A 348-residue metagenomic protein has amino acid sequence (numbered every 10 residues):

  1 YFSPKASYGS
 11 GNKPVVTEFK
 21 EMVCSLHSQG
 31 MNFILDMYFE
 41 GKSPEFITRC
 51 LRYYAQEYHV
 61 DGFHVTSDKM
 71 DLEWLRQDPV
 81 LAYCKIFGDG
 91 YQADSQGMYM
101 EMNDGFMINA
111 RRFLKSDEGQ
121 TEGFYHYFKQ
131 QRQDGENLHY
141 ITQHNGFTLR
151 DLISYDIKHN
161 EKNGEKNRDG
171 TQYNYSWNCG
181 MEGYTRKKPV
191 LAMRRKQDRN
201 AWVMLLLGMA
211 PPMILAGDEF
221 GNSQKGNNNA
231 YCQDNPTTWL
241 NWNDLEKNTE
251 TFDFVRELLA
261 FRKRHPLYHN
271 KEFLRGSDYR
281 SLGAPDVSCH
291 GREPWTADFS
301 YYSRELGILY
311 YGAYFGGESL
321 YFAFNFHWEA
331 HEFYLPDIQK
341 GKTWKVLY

Functional and structural regions predicted by a protein language model:
Y1-N32, F39-E57, K162-G183, D234-W239: Aromatic- and acidic-residue-enriched carbohydrate-binding clefts of CAZyme catalytic domains
Y1-N32, K69-M70, K188-W202, E246-D253: Aromatic- and glycine-enriched glycan-recognition loops and surfaces that form the carbohydrate-binding subsites
H27-M31, D36, H59-F63, V80-C84 (+1 more regions): Short, well-ordered coil/turn segments that N-cap beta-strands
L35-G41, S67-K69, G88-G90: A cross-domain feature marking catalytic cores of carbohydrate-active enzymes and several ubiquitous metabolic/repair
L72, R76-A216, F220-G221, N229-Q233 (+5 more regions): Conserved alpha/beta catalytic core and glycan-binding cleft of carbohydrate-active enzymes
E246-H290: Catalytic cores of secreted or luminal carbohydrate-active enzymes
L258, W328-Y348: C-terminal accessory region downstream of the catalytic core in glycan-modifying enzymes
H290-P336: Carbohydrate-binding surface patches
